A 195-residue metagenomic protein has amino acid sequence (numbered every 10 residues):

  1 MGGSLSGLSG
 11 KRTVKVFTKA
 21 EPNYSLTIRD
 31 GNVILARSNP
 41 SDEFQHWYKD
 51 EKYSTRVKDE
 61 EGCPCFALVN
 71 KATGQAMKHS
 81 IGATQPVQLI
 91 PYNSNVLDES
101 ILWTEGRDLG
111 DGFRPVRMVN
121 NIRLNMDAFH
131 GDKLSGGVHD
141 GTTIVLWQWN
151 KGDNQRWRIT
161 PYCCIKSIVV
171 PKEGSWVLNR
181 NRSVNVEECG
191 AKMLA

Functional and structural regions predicted by a protein language model:
M1-A195: Lectin-like carbohydrate-binding module/patch detector with strong preference for beta-trefoil
